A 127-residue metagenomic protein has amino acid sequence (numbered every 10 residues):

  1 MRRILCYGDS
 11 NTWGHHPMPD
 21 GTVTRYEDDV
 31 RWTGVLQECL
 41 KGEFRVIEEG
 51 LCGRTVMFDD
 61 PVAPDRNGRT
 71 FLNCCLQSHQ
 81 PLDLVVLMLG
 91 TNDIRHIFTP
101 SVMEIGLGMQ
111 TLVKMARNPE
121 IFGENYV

Functional and structural regions predicted by a protein language model:
M1-L51, M57-P61, C74-H79, V85: Serine-esterase "nucleophile elbow" of acetyl-processing enzymes
V30, G42, D65-V127: Alpha-helical cap/lid subdomain in secreted, periplasmic, or secretory-pathway luminal O-acyl-processing enzymes
